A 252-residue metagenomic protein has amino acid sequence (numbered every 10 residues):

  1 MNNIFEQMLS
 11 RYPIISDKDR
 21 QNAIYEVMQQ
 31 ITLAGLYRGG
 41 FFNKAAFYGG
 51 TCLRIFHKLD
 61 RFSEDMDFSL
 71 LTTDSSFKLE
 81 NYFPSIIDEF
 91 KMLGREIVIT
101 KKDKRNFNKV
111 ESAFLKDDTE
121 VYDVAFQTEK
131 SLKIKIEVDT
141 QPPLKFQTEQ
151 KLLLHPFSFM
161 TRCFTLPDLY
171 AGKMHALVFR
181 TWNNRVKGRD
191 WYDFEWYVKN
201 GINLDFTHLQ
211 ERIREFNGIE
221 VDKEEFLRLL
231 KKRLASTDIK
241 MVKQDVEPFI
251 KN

Functional and structural regions predicted by a protein language model:
M1-Q30, G35-A45, F56, L71-N252: Structured mid-to-C-terminal alpha-helical surface segments
Y48-T51: Glycine-rich beta-strand-to-loop/alpha-helix junction loops that act as flexible
R54-S63: Short glycine-biased active-site loop of nucleotidyltransferases that positions the nucleotide triphosphate and helps
